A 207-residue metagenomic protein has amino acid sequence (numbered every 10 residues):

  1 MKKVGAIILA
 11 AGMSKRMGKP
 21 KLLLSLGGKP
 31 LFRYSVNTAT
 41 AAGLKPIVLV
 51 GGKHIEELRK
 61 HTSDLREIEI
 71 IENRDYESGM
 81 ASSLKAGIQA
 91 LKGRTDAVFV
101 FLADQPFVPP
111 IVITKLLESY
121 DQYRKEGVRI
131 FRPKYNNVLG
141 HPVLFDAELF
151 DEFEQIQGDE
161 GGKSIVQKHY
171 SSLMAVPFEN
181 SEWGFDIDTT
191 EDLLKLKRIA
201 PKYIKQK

Functional and structural regions predicted by a protein language model:
K2, D151, Q155-K207: Conserved alpha/beta core of the MobA/IspD/sugar-nucleotide pyrophosphorylase nucleotidyltransferase superfamily
K2-G52, L58: N-terminal glycine-rich phosphate-binding loop and ensuing alpha1 helix
M17, L58-T62, L116, F153 (+1 more regions): Hydrophobic packing residues within well-ordered alpha-helices of enzyme cores
S25, F107, V143-L144, A175 (+1 more regions): Short aromatic/basic micro-patch
L26, I71-N73, P133, V176-F178 (+1 more regions): Hydrophobic residues at beta-strand termini and immediately following loops that shape nucleotide-binding pockets
Y34-A97: Conserved N-terminal catalytic core of the sugar/cofactor nucleotidyltransferase
E77-D151: Conserved beta-loop-beta/alpha segment of the NTase-like Rossmann-fold superfamily that binds/positions NTPs
